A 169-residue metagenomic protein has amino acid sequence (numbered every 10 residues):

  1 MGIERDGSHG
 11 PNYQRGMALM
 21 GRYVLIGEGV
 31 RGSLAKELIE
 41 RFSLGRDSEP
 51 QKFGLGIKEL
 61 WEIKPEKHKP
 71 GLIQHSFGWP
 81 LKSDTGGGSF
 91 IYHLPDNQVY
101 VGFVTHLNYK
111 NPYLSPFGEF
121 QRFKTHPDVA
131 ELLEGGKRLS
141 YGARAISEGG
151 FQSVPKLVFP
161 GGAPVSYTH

Functional and structural regions predicted by a protein language model:
M1-D128: Predominantly flavin-linked oxidoreductase catalytic cores and closely associated redox partners
I26, P164-V165: General beta-strand structural signal in soluble alpha/beta enzymes
K36, I63, E134-G135, E148 (+1 more regions): Generic structural "secondary-structure junction" signal
F77, I91-Y92, G142-G149: Short amphipathic beta-strand and strand-loop transition segments with alternating hydrophobic
E131-G142: Flexible, glycine/charged-enriched surface loops at secondary-structure junctions
R144-P164: FAD-binding beta-loop-beta segment adjacent to the flavin cofactor pocket
T168-H169: Conserved small/polar residues in nucleotide/adenosyl-binding loops
